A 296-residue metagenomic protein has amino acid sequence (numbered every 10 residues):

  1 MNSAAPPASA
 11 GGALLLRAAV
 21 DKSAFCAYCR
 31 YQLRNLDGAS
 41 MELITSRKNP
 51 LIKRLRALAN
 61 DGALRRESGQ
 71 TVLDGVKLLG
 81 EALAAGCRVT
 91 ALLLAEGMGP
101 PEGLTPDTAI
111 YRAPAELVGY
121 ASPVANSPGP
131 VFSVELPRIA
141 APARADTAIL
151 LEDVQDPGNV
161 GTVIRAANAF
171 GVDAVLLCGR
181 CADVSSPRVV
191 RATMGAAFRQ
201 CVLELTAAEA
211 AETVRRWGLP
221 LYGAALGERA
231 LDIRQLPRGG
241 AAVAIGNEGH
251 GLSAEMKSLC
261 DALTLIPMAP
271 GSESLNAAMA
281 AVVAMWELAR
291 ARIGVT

Functional and structural regions predicted by a protein language model:
A5-P7, G11-A13: Intrinsically disordered, low-complexity segments enriched in serine/proline and basic residues
A24, Y28-P157: Arg/Lys-rich RNA-binding interfaces used to dock onto structured RNA substrates
G75, Q155-T162, S274-A280: Amphipathic alpha-helical repeat scaffolds
A84, S133-R229: RNA substrate-binding interface of SAM-dependent RNA methyltransferases
A113-P114, E152, C178-G179, C201 (+1 more regions): Short beta->alpha connector loops at strand-helix junctions that form conserved, small/polar/Pro-enriched
P130-F132, A166-F170, V184-A197, A254-T296: Structured adenosyl-cofactor binding patch, chiefly the S-adenosyl-L-methionine
G223-S272: Active-site/ligand-binding-proximal alpha/beta "capping" segment
